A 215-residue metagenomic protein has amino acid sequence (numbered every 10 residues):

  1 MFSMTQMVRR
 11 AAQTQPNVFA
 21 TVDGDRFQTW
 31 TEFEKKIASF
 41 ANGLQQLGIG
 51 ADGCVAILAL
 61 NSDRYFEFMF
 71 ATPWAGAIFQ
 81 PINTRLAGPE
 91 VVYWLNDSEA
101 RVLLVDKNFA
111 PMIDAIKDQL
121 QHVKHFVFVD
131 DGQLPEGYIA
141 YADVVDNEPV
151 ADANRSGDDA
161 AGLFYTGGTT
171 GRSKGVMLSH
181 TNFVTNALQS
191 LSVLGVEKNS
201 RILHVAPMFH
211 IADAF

Functional and structural regions predicted by a protein language model:
M1-A20: A short N-terminal helical cap/helix-turn-helix that marks the beginning of AMP-binding/adenylate-forming
P16-N17, N147-Y165, R172, G195-R201: Conserved pre-ATP/AMP-binding loop-to-beta segment of ANL
N17-S62, F66-F70, A87-V92, A142: Conserved AMP-binding/adenylate-forming core of the ANL superfamily
T29-T31, A161-T185: Conserved AMP-binding A3 loop
E34-N42, V176-E197, R201-F209, F215: Conserved structural elements of the adenylate-forming
G53-C54, L60-Q80, T84-G88, D97-V102 (+1 more regions): A short helix-loop-beta submotif of the ANL/AMP-binding
L86-A115, N186-L203: Conserved ATP-dependent adenylate/AMP-binding module captured primarily in the ANL superfamily
A110-G157: ANL superfamily adenylate-forming
